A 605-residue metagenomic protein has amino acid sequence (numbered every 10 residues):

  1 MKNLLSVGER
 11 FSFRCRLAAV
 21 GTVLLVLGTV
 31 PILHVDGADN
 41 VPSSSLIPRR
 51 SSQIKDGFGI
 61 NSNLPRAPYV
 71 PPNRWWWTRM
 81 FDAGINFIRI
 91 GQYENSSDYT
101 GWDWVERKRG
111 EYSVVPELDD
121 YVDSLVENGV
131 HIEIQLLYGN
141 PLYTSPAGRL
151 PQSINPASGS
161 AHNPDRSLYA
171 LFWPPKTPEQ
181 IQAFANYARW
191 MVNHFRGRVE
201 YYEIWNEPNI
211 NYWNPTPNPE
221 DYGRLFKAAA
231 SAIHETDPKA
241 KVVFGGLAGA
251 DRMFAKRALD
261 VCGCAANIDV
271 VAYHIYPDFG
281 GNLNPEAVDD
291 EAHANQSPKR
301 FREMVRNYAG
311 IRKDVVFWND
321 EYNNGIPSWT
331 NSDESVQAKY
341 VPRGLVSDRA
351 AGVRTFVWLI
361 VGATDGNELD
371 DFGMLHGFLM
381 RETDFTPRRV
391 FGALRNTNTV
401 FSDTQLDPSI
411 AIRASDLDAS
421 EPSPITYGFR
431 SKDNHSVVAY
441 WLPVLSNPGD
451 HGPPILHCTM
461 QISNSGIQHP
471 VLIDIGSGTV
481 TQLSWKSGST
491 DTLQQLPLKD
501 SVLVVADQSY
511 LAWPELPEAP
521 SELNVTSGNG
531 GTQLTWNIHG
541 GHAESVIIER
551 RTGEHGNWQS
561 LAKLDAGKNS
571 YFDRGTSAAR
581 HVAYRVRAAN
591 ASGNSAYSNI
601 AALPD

Functional and structural regions predicted by a protein language model:
D39-Y93: Boundary/entry segment of secreted carbohydrate-active catalytic domains
A83-N282: Substrate-binding cleft and catalytic face of glycoside hydrolase catalytic domains, especially the flexible beta-alpha
P219-S347, A351-F356: Noncatalytic carbohydrate-binding groove/subsite architecture in carbohydrate-active enzymes
I326-F401, I410-A419: Aromatic/acidic polysaccharide-binding cleft in carbohydrate-active enzymes
A414-G466, Q508: Carbohydrate-binding surface patches
S484-L516: C-terminal beta-strand-rich structural cap/linker in extracellular carbohydrate-active enzymes
P514-H542, A578, A591-D605: Pro/Thr/Ser/Gly-rich low-complexity, intrinsically disordered linker/stalk tracts
D573-G593: Beta-strand-rich modules
